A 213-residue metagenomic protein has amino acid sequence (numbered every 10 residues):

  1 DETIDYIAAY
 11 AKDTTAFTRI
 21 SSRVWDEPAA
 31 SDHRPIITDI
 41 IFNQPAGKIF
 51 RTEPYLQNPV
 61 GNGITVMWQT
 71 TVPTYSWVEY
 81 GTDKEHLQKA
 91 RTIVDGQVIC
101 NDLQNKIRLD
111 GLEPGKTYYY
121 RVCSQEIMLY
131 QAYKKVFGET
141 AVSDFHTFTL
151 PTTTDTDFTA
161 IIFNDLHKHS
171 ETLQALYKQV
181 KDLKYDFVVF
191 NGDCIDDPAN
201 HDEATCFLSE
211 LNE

Functional and structural regions predicted by a protein language model:
D1, A8, D32-I41, W68 (+2 more regions): Active-site beta-strand/loop signature of hydrolases that rely on acidic residues for catalysis
D1-K48: Metal-dependent phosphoester-hydrolase catalytic domains
I7, F17-R23, P54, P59 (+2 more regions): Generic beta-strand hydrophobic packing signal
K12, A141, E171-T172: Short, motif-level signal for alpha-helix interfacial/capping segments enriched in acidic residues and aromatics/proline
D13, S124, C194: Flexible, active-site-proximal loop/turn residues at the rims of small-molecule/cofactor binding pockets and catalytic
D26-P28, L56, T152, N212: Short secondary-structure boundary/capping segments
R34, D39-I162, H167, K178-D182: Acidic, histidine-bearing metal-coordination/catalytic regions of metal-dependent phosphoesterases
Y130, D155-E213: Active-site neighborhood of divalent metal-dependent phosphoester/pyrophosphate hydrolases
